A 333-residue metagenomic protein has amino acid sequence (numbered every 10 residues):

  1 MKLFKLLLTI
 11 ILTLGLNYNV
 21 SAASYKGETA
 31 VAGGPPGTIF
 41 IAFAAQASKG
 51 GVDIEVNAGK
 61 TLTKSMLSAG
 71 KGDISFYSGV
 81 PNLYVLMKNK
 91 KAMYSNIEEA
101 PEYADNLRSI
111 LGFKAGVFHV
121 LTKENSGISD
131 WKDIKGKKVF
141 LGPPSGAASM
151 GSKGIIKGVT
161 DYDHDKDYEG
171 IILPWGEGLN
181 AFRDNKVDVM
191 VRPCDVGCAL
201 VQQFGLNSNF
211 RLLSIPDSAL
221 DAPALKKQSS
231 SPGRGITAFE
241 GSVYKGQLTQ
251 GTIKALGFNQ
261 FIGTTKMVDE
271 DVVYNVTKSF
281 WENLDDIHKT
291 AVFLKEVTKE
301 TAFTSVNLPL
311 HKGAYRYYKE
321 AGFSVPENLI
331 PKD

Functional and structural regions predicted by a protein language model:
K2-T9: Sec-dependent signal peptide recognition, specifically the positively charged N-region followed immediately by
L16-A22: Sec/Tat signal peptide C-region and signal peptidase I cleavage site
A23-E55, G116-D184, E300, T304-G313: Bilobed "Venus flytrap"/periplasmic-binding protein-like clamshell domains and structurally analogous long
T38-Q46, N57-P101, G176-F182, V196-G205 (+1 more regions): Pocket-flanking alpha-helical
I74-S78, D167-S230, Y315: Ligand-binding pocket segment of bilobal, Venus flytrap-like solute-binding proteins
E98-F113, V243-I253: A structural signal for short loop-to-beta-strand junctions that line the ligand-binding cleft of periplasmic/secreted
C194-S214, A224-K227, N259, V268-D333: An extracytoplasmic/periplasmic, membrane-proximal ligand-sensing/linker region
L213-N275: C-terminal lobe and pocket-closing loops of periplasmic/extracytoplasmic Venus-flytrap solute-binding proteins
